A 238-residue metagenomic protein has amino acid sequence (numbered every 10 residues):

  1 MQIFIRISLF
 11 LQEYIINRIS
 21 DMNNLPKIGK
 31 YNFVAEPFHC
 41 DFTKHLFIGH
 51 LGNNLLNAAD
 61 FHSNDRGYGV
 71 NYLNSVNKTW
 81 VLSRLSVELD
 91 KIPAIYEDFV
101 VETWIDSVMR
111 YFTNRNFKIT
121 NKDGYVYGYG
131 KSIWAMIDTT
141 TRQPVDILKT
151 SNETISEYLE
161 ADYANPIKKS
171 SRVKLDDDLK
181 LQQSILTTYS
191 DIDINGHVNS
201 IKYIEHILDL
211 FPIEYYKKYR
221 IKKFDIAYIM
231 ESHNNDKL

Functional and structural regions predicted by a protein language model:
M1-D21: N-terminal amphipathic/basic-hydrophobic helices that include classical n-h-c signal peptides and signal-anchor
M1-Q2, S8-L9, Y31, I201 (+1 more regions): Short non-domain terminal segments
I3-I5, G124, I221: Hydrophobic transmembrane signal anchors and adjacent membrane-proximal interface regions, especially in viral
I7, H62, V70-V108, G196-N199: Short secondary-structure boundary segments
L9-Q12, I16, N116, I133 (+1 more regions): A subset of signal/propeptide-processing and intrinsically disordered low-complexity segments in secreted/extracellular
I19-L82, Y127-K131, D138-K223: Hot-dog-fold acyl-thioester-processing enzymes
L85-D123, F224-L238: Hydrophobic beta-sheet segments that form the core/acyl-binding groove of ACP/CoA-dependent acyl-chain-processing
K118-T120, W134-T139: Hydrophobic, ordered structural segments
